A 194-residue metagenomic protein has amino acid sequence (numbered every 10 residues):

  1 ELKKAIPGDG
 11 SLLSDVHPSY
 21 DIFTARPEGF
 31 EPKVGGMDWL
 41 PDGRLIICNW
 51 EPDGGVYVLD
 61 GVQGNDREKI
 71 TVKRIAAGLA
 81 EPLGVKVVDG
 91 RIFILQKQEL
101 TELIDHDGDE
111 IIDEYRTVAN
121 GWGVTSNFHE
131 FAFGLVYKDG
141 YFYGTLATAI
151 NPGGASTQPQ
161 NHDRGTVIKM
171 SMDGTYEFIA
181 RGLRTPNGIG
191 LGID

Functional and structural regions predicted by a protein language model:
E1-D194: Beta-propeller domains with acidic blade repeats across secreted/periplasmic ectodomains and cytosolic WD/CNH propellers
